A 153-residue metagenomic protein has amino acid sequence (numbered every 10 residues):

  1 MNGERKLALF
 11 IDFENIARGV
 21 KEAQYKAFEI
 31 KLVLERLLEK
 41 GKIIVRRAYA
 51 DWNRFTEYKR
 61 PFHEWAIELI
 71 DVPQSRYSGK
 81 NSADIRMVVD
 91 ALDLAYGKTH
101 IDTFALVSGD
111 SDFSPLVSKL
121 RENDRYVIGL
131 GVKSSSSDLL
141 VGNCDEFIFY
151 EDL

Functional and structural regions predicted by a protein language model:
M1-Y96, L116-R121, Y126: Domain-level signal for Mg2+-assisted phosphodiester chemistry and nucleotide/NA-binding surfaces in nucleic-acid
F55-K59, V132-G142: Short, glycine/polar-rich helix-capping loops at beta-to-alpha or helix-loop-helix junctions that flank or form
A66, I101, D124, C144-D145: Short, well-ordered alpha-helix to beta-strand connector turns
L69, F104, F147-I148: Short, well-ordered beta-strand core segments
G97-S134: Active-site histidine-anchored catalytic micro-motif
V141, D145-L153: Conserved phosphate-handling catalytic cores of large alpha/beta enzymes
